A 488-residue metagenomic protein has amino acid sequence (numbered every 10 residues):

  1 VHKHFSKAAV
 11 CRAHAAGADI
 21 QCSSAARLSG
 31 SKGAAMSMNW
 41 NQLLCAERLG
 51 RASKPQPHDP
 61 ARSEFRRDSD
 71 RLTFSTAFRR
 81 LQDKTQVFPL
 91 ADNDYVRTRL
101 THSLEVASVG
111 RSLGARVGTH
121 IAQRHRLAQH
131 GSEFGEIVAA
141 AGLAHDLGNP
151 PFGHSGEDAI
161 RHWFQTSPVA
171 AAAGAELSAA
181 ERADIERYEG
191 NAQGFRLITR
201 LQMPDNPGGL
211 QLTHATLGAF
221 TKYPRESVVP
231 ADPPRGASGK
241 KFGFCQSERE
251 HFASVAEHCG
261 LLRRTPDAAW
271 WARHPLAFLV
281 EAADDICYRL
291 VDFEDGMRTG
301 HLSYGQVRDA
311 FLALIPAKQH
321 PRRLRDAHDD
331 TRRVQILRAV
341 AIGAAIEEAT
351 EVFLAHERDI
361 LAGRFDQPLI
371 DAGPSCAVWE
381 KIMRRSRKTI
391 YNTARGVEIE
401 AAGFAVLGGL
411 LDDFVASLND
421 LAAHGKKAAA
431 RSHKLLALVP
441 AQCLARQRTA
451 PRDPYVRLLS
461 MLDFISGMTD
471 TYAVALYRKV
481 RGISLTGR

Functional and structural regions predicted by a protein language model:
R27-A35: Short, Lys/Arg-enriched N-terminal segments with co-localized hydrophobic residues within the first ~10-30 amino acids
M36-A61, S69, T73-K84, N93 (+5 more regions): Sequence-structural signature of the catalytic-core scaffold of metal-dependent phosphohydrolases that act on
K84-D94, R385-I390: A short small-residue
L324-A372: Long, amphipathic alpha-helical stalk/connector segments used for oligomerization, subunit docking, or mechanical
R358-A441: Substrate-recognition/cap regions that form aromatic- and gly/pro-loop-enriched pockets for small-molecule ligands
A437-K479, I483: C-terminal amphipathic alpha-helical interaction region
